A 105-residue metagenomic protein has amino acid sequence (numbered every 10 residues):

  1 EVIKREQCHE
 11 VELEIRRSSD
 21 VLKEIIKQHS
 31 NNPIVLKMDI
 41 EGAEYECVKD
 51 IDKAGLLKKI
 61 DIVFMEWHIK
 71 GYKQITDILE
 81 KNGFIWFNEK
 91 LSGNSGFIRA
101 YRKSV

Functional and structural regions predicted by a protein language model:
E1-K27: Glycine-rich adenosyl-binding loop in Rossmann-like folds that engage adenosine-containing cofactors
D20-V105: Conserved acidic-Pro-Pro-aromatic motif
